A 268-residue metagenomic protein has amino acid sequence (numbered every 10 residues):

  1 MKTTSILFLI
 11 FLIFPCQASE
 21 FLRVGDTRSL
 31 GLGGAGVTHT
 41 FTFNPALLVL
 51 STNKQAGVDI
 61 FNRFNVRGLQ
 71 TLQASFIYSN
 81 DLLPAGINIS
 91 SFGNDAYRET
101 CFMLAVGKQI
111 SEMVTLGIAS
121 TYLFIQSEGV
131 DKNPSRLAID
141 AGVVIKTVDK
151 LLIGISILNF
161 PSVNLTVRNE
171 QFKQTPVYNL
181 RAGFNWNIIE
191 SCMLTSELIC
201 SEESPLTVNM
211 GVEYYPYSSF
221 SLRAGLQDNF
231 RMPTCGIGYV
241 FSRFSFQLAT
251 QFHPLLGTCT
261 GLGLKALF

Functional and structural regions predicted by a protein language model:
K2-S5, E20-L22: Short, basic/polar N-terminal leader/transit segment immediately after the initiator methionine
T3-F14: Sec-dependent N-terminal signal peptides
S19-F268: Subset of outer-membrane beta-barrel
